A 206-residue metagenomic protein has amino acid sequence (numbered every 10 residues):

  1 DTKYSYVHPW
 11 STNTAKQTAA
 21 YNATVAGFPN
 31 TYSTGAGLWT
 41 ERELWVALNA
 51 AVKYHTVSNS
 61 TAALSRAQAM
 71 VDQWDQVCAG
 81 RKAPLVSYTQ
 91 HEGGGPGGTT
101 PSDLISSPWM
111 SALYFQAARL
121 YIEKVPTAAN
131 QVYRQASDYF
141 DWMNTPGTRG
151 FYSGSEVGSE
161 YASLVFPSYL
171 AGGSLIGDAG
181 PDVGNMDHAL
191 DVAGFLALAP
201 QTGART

Functional and structural regions predicted by a protein language model:
D1-L190, G194-T206: Catalytic cores of extracellular degradative/oxidative enzymes
